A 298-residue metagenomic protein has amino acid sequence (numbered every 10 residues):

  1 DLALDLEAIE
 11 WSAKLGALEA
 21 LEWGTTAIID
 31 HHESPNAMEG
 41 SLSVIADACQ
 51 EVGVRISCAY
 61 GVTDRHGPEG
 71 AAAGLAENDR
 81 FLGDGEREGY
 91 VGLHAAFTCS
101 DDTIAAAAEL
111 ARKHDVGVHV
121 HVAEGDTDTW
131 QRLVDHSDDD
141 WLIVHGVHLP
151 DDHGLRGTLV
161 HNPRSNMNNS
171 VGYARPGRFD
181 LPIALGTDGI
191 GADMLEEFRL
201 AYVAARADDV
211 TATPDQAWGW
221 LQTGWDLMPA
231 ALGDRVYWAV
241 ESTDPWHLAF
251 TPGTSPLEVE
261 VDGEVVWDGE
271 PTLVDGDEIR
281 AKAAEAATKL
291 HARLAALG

Functional and structural regions predicted by a protein language model:
D1-V54, A76-D84, A284-T288, A295: Alpha-helical scaffold segments that flank or form the walls of functional sites
G24, C49, V91, H121 (+5 more regions): Divalent metal-coordination and catalytic microenvironments
H31-M38, G92-A96, S165, D215: Conserved short loop/turn motifs at secondary-structure junctions
E33, G61-T63, A123, R164 (+1 more regions): Short, ordered loop/turn segments at secondary-structure junctions
E39-D151: Metal-coordinating catalytic core of metallo-dependent amide/deamination hydrolases
D135-T243, A249-P252: Active-site-adjacent C-terminal substructures of enzyme catalytic domains
G219-G298: Active-site microenvironment of metallo-dependent hydrolases
